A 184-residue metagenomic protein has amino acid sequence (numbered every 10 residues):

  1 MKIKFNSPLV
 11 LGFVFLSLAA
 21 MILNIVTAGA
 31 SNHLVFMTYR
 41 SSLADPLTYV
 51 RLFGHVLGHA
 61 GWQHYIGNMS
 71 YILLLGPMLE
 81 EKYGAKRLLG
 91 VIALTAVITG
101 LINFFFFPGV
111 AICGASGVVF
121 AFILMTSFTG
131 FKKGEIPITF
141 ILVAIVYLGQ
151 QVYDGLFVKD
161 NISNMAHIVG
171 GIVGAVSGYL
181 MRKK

Functional and structural regions predicted by a protein language model:
M1-K184: A detector for small-residue-rich transmembrane helices and their helix-helix packing motifs
